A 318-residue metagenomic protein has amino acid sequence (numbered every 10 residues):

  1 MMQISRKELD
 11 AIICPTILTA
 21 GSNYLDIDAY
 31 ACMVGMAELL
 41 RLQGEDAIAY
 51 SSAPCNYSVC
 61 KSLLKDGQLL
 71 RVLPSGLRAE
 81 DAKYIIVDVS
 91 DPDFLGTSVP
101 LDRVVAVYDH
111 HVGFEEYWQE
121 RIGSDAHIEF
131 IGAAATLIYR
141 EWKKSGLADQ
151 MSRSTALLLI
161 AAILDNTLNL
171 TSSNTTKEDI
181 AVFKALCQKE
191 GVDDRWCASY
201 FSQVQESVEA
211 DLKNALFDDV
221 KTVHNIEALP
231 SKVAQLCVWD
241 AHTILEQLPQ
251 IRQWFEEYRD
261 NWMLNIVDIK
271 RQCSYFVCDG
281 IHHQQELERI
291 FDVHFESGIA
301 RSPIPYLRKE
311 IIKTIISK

Functional and structural regions predicted by a protein language model:
M1-K318: Replace "Mg2+/Mn2+-dependent" with "divalent metal-dependent
